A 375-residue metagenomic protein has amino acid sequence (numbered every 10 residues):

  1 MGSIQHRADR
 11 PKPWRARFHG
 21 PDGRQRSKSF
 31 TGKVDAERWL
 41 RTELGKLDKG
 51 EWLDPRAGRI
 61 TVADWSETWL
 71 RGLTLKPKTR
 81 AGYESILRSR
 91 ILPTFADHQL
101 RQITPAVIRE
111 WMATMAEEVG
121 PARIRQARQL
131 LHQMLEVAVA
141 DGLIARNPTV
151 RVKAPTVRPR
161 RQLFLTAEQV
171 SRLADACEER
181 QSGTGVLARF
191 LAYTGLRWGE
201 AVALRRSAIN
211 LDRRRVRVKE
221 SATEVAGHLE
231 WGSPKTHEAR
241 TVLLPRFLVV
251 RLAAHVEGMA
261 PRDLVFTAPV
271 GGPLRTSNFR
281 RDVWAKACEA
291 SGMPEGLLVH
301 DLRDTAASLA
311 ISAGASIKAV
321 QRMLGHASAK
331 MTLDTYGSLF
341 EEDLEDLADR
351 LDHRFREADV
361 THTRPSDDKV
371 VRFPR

Functional and structural regions predicted by a protein language model:
M1-T31, A226-G227: Short, Arg/Lys-rich segments that mark the N-terminal edge of DNA/RNA- and chromatin-recognition modules
R10-K12, P121-L130, A140, I144-L204 (+7 more regions): Basic, Lys/Arg- and aromatic-enriched nucleic-acid-binding interface segment
Q25-T31, G58-I60, E67-P148, P159-L163 (+3 more regions): N-terminal core-binding DNA-recognition domain of tyrosine site-specific recombinases/integrases
S29-A57, L73: N-terminal helical hairpins
D54-T61, R101, R146, V157-R158 (+5 more regions): Major-groove DNA-contacting interfaces characterized by cationic-aromatic clusters
E118-P121, S171-G185, T194, V242 (+3 more regions): Short, basic (Lys/Arg/His-rich) helix/loop patches that form interaction surfaces in the mid-to-C-terminal regions
V150-R151, R213-V218, L298, S308-A310 (+2 more regions): Short functional hotspots where side chains directly engage DNA or cofactors
D175-R180, R213, E224-L248, A254 (+6 more regions): C-terminal secondary-structure termini that scaffold catalytic or DNA-interacting sites
